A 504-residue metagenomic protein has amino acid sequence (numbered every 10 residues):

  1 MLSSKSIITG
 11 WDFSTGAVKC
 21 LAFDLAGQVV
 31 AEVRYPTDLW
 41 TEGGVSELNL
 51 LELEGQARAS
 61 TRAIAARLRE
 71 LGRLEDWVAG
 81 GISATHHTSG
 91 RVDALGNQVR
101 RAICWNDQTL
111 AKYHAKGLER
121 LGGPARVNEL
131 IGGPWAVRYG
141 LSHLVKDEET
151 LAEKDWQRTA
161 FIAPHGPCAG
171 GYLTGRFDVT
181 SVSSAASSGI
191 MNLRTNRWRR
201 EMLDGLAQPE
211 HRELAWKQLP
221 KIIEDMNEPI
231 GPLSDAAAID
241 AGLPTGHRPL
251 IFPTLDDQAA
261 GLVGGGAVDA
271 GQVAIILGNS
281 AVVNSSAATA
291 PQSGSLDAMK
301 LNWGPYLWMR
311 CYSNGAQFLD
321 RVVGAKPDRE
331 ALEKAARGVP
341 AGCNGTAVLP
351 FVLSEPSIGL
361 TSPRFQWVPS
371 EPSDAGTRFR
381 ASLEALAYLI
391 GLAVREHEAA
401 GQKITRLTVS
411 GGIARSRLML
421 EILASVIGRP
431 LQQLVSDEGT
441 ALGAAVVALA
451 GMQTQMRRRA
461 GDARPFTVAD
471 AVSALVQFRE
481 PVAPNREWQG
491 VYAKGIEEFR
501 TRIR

Functional and structural regions predicted by a protein language model:
M1-R101, K112, R158, K221 (+3 more regions): N-terminal glycine/serine-rich phosphate-binding loop of ATP-dependent small-molecule kinases, especially carbohydrate
L2-S3, I8-G10, K19, L25 (+6 more regions): Active-site core segments that coordinate phosphate-bearing ligands/cofactors across diverse enzyme families
Y35-D38, I103-L110, S184-A185, N279-A281 (+1 more regions): Short, acidic/turn-prone active-site loops that include or flank metal/cofactor- and phosphate-binding residues
A57, D76, T85-T88, A94-L95 (+6 more regions): Generic hydrophobic, aliphatic-rich segments that mediate packing or membrane embedding
L68-W105, P134-R138, G170-N192, K221-N227 (+1 more regions): Short beta-strand-loop/turn "lid" adjacent to the catalytic site in phosphate-handling enzymes
E70-R73, A215, A400: Extracytoplasmic/secreted proteins and extracellular or luminal domains
R212-P229, K334-G338: Short linear loop/turn motifs
